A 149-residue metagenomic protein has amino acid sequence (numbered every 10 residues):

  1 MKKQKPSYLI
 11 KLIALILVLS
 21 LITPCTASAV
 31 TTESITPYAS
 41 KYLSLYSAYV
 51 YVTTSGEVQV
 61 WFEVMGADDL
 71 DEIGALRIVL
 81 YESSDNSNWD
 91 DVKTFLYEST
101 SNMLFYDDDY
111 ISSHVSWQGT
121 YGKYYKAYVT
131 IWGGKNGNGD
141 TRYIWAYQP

Functional and structural regions predicted by a protein language model:
K2-I13: Bacterial N-terminal signal peptides that target proteins for export
I13-P24: Bacterial N-terminal signal peptides
I22-A39: Sec-dependent signal peptide cleavage junction
S40-L80: Short, surface-exposed binding/anchoring microloops in extracellular/periplasmic proteins
L76-D90, K126-Y128: Short beta-strand segments and strand-loop junctions that repeat across beta-rich extracellular domains
R77, D90-Y106: Solvent-exposed serine/threonine-rich low-complexity stretches and specific carbohydrate-binding patches
Y106-Q118: Exposed aromatic-hydrophobic patches
K135-P149: Short beta-strand elements
